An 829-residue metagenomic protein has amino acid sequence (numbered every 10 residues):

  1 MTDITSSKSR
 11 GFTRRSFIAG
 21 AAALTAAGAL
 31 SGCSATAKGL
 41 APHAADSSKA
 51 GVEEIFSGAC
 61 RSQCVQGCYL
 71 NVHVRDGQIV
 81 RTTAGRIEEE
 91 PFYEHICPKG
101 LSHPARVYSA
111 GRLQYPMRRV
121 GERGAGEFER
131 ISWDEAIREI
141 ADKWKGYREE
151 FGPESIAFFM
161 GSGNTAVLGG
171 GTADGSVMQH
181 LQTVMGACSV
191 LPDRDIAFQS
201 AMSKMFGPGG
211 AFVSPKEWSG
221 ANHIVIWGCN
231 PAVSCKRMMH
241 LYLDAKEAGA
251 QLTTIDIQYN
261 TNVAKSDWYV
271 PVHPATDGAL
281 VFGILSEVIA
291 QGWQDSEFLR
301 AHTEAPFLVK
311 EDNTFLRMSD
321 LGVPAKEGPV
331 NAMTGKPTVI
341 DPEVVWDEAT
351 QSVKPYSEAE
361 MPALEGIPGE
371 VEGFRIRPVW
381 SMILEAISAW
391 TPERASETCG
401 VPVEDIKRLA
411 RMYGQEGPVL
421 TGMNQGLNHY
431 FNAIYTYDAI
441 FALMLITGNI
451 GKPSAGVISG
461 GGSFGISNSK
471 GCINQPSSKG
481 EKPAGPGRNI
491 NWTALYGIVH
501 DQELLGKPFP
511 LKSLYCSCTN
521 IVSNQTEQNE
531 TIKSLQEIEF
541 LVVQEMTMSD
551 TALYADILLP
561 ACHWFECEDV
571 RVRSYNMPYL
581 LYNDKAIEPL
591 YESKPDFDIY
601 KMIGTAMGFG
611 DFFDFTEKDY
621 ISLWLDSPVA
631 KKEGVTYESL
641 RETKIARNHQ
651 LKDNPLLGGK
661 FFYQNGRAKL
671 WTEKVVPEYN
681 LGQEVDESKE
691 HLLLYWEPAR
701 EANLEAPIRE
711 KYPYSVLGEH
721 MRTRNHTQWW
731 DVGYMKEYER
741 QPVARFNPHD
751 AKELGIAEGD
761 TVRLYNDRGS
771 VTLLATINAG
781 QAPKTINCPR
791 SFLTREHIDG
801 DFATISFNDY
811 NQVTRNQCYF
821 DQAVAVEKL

Functional and structural regions predicted by a protein language model:
T2-D3, T172-L243, A248-T254, A279 (+7 more regions): Extended redox/cofactor-interaction regions of prokaryotic respiratory oxidoreductases
T2-E297, A301-A363, R375, E393-R394 (+2 more regions): N-terminal export/assembly segments and adjacent metallocofactor-ligating motifs of anaerobic energy-metabolism
R119-E135, W293-V403, A586-W671, Y738-R740 (+2 more regions): N-terminal leader/propeptide and maturation segments of large enzyme subunits in energy/redox metabolism and hydrolases
I137-I156, S214-N222, E385-A386, K407-L420 (+1 more regions): Glycine-rich phosphate/diphosphate-binding loops that line cofactor/substrate pockets in enzymes
F159-L168, R394-V401, N424-F431, S463-F464 (+1 more regions): Conserved short loop/turn motifs at secondary-structure junctions
T261, S549-Y582: Flexible glycine/proline-rich, aromatic-decorated loop/lid segments
S266-V272, Y579-P589: Short beta-alpha connecting loops at secondary-structure transitions that line or flank enzyme active sites
D596-L640, T727, V732-R745, H749-L829: Long, contiguous, secondary-structure-rich segments that constitute the structural scaffold of globular domains
